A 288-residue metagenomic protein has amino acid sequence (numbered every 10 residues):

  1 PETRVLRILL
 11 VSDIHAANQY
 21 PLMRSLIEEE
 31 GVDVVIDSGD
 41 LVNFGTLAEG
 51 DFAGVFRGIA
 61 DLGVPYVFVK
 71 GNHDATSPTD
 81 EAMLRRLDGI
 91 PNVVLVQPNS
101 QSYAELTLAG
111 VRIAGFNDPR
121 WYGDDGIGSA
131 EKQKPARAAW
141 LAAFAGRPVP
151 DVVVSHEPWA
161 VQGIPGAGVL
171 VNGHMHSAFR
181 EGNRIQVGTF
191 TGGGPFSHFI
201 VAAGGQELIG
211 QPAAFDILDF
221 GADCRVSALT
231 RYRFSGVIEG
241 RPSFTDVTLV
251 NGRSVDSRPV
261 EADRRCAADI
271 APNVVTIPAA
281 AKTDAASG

Functional and structural regions predicted by a protein language model:
P1-R7: Acidic, histidine-bearing metal-coordination/catalytic regions of metal-dependent phosphoesterases
E2, S12-A16: Structured, charged N-terminal subsegments at the starts of enzyme catalytic cores and at intra-chain domain/subunit
D13, G39-D40, G71, H156 (+1 more regions): Active-site glycine-centered loops adjacent to acidic/histidine catalytic or metal-binding residues that shape
A16-Y103: Core catalytic region of metal-dependent phosphoesterases/phosphodiesterases, especially metallo-beta-lactamase-like
E28, T107-N183: His/acidic metal-ligating clusters that form di-metal
F44-L47, F52, T76-D80, G123-D124 (+3 more regions): Extracytoplasmic/secreted cell-surface and envelope-processing proteins
A60-V67, V152, E157-S254, P259 (+1 more regions): Conserved beta-sheet core of the metallophosphoesterase superfamily
R253, S257-G288: C-terminal regulatory/interaction regions
